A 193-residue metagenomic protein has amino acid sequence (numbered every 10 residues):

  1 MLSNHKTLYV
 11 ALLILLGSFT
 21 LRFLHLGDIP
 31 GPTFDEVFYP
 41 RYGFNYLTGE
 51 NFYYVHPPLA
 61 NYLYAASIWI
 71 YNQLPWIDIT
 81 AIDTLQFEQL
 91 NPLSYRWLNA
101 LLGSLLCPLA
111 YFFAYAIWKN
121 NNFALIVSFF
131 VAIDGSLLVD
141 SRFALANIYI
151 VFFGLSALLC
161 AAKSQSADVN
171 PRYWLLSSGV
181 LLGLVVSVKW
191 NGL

Functional and structural regions predicted by a protein language model:
M1, A116-W118, A157-L175, V185: Membrane-interface transmembrane helices that cradle and orient dolichyl/undecaprenyl
M1-L21, L105-L109, Y115, N121-I126 (+1 more regions): Start-transfer (signal-anchor) and selected internal transmembrane alpha helices of multi-pass inner/ER membrane
K6-E36, T48, L184-V185: Transmembrane signal-anchor helices characteristic of membrane glycosylation enzymes that use polyprenol
L12, L16, L85, Q89 (+2 more regions): Transmembrane-helix motifs of polytopic, lipid-linked glycan transferases
L15-S18, V127-A132, V139, L159 (+2 more regions): Short helix- or helix-capping micro-motifs that position conserved polar/aromatic residues at function-defining sites
T33-F34, S136-I150: Short acidic/glycine- and proline-prone juxtamembrane loop motifs at membrane-interface regions of multi-pass membrane
F52-A100: Interfacial juxtamembrane loops and adjacent helix segments that form the catalytic/substrate-binding surfaces
S136, S141, L176, V180-L193: Transmembrane helices and adjacent periplasmic/lumenal helix-loop junctions of polyprenol-phosphate-dependent
